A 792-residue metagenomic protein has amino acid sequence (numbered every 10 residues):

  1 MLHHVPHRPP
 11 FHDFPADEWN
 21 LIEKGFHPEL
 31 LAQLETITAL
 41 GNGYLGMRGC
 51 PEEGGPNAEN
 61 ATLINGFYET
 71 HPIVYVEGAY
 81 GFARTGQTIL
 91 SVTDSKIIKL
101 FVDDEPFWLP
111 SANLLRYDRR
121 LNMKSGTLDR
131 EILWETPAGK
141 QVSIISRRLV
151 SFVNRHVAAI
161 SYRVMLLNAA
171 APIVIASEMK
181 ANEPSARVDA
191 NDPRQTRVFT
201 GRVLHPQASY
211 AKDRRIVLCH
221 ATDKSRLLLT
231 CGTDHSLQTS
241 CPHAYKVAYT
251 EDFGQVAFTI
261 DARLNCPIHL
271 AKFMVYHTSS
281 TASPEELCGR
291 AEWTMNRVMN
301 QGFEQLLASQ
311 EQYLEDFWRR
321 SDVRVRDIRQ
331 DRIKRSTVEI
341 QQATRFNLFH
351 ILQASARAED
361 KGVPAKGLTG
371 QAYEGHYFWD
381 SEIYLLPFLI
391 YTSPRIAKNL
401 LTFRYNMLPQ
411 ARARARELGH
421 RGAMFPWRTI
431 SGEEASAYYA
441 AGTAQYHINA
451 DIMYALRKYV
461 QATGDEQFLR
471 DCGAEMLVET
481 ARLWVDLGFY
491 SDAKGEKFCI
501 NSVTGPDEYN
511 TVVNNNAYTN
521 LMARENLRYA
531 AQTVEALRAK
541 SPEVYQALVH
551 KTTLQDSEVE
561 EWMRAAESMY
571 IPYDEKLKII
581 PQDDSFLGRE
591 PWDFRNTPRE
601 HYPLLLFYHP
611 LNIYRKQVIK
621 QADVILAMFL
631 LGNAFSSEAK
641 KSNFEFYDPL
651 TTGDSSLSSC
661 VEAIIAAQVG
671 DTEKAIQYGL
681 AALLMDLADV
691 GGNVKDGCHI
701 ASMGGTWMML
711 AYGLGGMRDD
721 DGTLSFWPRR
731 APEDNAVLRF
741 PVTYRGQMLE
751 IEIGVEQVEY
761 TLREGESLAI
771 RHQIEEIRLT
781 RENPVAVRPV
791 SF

Functional and structural regions predicted by a protein language model:
L2-Y373, H609-N612: Acidic/polar, glycine-enriched structural segments that form the non-catalytic walls/loops of the carbohydrate-binding
L30-L63, E69, Y384, S431-G432 (+4 more regions): C-terminal capping/lid segments that line or modulate ligand- or cofactor-binding pockets
R84-P137, S143, S637-K641, D648 (+1 more regions): Non-catalytic C-terminal accessory modules of carbohydrate-active enzymes
A169, V325, Y391, R395 (+3 more regions): Inter-helical turn/loop segments and adjacent helix faces that build the functional surface of alpha-helical bundle
S355-T369, R395-Y454, V460-Q461, Q467-D471 (+4 more regions): Helix-terminus loop motifs that line ligand-binding clefts
A365-H376, G419-G442, K497-N516, F586 (+4 more regions): Carbohydrate-binding/catalytic loop surfaces
Y377-N406, D471, R528, E535 (+1 more regions): Active-site core of glycosidic bond-cleaving carbohydrate-active enzymes
L483-L554: Acidic/histidine-rich catalytic neighborhood
